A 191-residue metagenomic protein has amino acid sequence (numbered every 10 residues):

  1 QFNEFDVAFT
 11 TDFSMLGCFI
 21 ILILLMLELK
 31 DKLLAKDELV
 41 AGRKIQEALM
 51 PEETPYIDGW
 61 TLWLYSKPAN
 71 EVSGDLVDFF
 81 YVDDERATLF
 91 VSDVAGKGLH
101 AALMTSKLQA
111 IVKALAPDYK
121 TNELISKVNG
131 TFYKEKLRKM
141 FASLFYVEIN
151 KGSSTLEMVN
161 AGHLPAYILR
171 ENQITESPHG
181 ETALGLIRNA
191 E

Functional and structural regions predicted by a protein language model:
F2-K36: Transmembrane alpha-helices and immediately adjacent membrane-cytoplasm interface residues in multi-pass integral
K30-E191: … and, occasionally, acidic/histidine-rich disordered N-termini of signaling adaptors
